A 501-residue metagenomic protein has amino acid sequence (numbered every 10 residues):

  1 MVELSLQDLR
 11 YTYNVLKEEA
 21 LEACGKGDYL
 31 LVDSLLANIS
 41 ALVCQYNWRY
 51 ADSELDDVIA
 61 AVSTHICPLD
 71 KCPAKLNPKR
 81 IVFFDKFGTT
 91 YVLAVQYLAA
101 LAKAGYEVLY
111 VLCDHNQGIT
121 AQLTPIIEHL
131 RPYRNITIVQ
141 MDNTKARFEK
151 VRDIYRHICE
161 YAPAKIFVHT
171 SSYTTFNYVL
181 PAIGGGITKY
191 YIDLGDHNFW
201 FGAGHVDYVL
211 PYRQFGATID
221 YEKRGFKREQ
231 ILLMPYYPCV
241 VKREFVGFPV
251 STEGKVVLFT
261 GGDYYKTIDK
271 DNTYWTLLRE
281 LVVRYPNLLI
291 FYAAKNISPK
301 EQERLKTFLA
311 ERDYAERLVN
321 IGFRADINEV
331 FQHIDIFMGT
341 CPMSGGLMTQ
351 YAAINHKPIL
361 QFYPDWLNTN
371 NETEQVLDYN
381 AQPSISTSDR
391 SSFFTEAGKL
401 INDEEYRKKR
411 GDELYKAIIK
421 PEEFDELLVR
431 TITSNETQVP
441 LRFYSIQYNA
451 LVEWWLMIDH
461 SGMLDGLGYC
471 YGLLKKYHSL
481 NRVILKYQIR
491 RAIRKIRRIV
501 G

Functional and structural regions predicted by a protein language model:
V2-G27, T395-A397, N402-G501: C-terminal amphipathic helix plus adjacent low-complexity, charged tail appended to glycosyltransferase catalytic
V2-R134: N-terminal subdomain of nucleotide-sugar transferases
Q7-D8, I81-F84, Y155-Y173, F337-C341: Short N-terminal targeting/anchoring amphipathic segment
V32, L36-R49, V206-Q230, R304-T307: A short, active-site helix/loop in glycosyltransferases that binds the activated sugar's phosphate group
L93-A94, A100, A217-R312, E316-N320: Conserved catalytic-core segment of nucleotide-activated headgroup transferases in glycan assembly
T144-F148, L318-V330, S344: Conserved active-site histidine-acidic residue motif and adjacent donor-binding/catalytic loop of glycosyltransferases
G184-V241: Active-site-proximal region of nucleotide-activated glycan assembly enzymes, centered on histidine/acidic-rich loops
I336, T340-I419: Catalytic binding pocket for nucleotide-activated donors in carbohydrate/polymer assembly enzymes
